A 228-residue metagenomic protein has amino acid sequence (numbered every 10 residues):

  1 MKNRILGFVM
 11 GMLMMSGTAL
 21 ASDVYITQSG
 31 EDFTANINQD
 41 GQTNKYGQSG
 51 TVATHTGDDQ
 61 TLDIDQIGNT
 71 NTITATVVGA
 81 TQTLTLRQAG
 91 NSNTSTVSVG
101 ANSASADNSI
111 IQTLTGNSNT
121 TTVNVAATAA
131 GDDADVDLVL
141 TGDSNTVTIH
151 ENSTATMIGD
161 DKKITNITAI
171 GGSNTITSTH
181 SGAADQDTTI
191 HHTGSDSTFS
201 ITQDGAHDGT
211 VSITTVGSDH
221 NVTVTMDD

Functional and structural regions predicted by a protein language model:
M1-G11: Bacterial Sec-dependent N-terminal signal peptides
I5, M15-A21: Sec/Tat signal peptide C-region and signal peptidase I cleavage site
M12, G17, V222-T225: Short, low-complexity polar/charged micro-motifs in intrinsically disordered terminal tails
S22-D228: Low-complexity repeat regions of mature extracellularly deployed or surface/particle-associated proteins
